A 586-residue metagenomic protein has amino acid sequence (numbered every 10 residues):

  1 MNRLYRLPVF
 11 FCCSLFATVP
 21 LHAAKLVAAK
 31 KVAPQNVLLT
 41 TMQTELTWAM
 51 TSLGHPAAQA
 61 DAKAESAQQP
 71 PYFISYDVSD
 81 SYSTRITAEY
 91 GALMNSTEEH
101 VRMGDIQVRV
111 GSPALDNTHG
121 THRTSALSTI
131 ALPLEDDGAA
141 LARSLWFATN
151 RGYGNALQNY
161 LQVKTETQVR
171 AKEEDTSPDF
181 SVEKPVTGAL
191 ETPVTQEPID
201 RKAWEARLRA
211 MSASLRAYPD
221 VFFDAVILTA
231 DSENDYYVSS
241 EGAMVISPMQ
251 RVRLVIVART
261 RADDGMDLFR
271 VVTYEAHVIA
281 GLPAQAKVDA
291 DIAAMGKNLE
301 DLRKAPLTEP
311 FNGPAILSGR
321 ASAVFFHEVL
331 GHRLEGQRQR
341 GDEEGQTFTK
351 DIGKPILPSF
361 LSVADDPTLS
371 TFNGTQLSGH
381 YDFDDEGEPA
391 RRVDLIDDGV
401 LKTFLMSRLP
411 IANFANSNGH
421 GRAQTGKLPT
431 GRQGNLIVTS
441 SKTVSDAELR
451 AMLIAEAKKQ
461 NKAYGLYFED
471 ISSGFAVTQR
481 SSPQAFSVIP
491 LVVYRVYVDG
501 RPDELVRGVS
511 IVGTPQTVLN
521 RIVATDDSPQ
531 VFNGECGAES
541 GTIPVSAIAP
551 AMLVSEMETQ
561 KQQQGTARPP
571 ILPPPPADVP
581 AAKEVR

Functional and structural regions predicted by a protein language model:
M1-Y5: N-terminal secretory signal peptides that target proteins for export/translocation
P8-T18: Bacterial N-terminal signal peptides
A23-F383, E388, D397-V400, N413 (+6 more regions): Active-site bordering "gate/hinge" segments that shape substrate access to catalytic or cofactor-binding pockets
P248, L405, L505-R507: Short linear motifs in exposed loops
V271-T273, S407-L409, G508-V509: Residue-level structural signal for beta-strand termini and adjacent loop
G379, T439-T517, N533-E539, P544: Hydrophobic alpha-helical bundle architecture
P389-R391, L491-V492: Short loop/turn microsegments at loop-to-beta-strand junctions
K402-E456: C-terminal, non-catalytic macromolecule-binding modules
